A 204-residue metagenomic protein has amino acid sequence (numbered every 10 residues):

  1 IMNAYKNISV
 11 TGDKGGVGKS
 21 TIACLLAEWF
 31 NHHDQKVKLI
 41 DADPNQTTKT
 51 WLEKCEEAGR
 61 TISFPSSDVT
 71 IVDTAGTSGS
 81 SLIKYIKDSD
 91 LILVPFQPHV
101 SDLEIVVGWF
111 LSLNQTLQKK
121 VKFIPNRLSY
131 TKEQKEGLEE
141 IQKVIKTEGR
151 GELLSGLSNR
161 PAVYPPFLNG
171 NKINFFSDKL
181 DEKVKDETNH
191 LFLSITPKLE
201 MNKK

Functional and structural regions predicted by a protein language model:
M2-H32: Walker A (P-loop) phosphate-binding motif
H33-T48: Short beta-strand-centered segment that lines the nucleotide-binding/catalytic pocket of NTP-utilizing
D43, F64-L82: Switch II (G3) loop of P-loop NTPases
T47-G59: P-loop NTPase switch/communication element
G79-V100: Inter-motif core of Ras-like GTPase G domains
L103-N126: Conserved C-terminal guanine-recognition region of P-loop GTPase G domains, centered on the G4
S129, E139-N174: Beta-strand-loop-alpha "switch" segments that mediate conformational coupling across diverse proteins
I173-K204: NTP-binding/hydrolysis catalytic cores, primarily Walker-type P-loop NTPases
